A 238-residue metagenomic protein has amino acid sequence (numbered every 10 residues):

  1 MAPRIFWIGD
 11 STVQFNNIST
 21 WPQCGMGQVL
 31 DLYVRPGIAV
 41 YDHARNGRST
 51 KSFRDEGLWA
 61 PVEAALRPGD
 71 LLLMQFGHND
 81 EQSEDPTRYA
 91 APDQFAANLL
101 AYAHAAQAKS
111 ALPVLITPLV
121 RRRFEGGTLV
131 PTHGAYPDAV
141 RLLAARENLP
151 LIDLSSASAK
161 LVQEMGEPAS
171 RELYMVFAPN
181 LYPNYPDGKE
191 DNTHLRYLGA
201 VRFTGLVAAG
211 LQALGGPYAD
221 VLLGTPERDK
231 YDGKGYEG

Functional and structural regions predicted by a protein language model:
M1-R45, A60-L72: Serine-esterase "nucleophile elbow" of acetyl-processing enzymes
S11, S49, N79: Gly/Ser/Thr-rich beta-alpha loop segments that engage phosphate groups in nucleotides
F15, G25, I38, K51 (+3 more regions): Sparse, context-dependent recognition of short Cys/His-centered cofactor- or disulfide-binding micro-motifs
N16-P22, A44-E56, Q82-A90: Acidic/histidine-rich helix-loop elements that form or flank divalent-metal/phosphate-binding sites at the catalytic
V40-D42, L222-E227: Short, conserved aromatic-histidine micro-motifs
G57-V201, G205-G224, D232-G238: Alpha-helical cap/lid subdomain in secreted, periplasmic, or secretory-pathway luminal O-acyl-processing enzymes
